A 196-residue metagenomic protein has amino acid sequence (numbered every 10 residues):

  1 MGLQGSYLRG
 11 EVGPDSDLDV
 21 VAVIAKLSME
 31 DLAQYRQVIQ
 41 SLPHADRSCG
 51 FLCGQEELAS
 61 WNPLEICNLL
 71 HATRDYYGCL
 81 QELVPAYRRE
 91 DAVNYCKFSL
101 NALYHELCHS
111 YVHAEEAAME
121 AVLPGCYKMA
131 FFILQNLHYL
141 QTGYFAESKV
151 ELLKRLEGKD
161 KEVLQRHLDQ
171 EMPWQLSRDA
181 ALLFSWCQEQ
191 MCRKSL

Functional and structural regions predicted by a protein language model:
M1-Y7: Short gly/ser-rich loop at a beta-strand->alpha-helix junction or flexible surface loop bordering the NTP-binding
L3, D15-D17: Alpha-helical architecture
L8-P14, A25-L196: Catalytic core of pol beta-like nucleotidyltransferases
D19-V21, A25: Non-catalytic interfacial helical region
